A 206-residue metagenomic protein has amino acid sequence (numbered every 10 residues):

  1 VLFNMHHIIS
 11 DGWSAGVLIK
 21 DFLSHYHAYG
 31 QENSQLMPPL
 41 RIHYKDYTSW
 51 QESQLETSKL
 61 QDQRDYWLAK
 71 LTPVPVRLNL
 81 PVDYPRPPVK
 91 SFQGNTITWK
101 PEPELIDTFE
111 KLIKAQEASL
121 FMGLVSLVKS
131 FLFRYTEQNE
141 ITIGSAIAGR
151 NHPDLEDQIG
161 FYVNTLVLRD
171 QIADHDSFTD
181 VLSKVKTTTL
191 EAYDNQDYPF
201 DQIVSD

Functional and structural regions predicted by a protein language model:
N4-I8, L23-A28, Y44-E56, R64-P73 (+2 more regions): Adenylate-forming
D11: A Lys-centered signature of the CheY-like receiver
S14: Receiver (REC) domain switch/active-site region of two-component response regulators
L18: Glycine-rich loop/hinge motif
Q31-R41, I141-T142: Short, glycine/acidic-rich hinge or "gate" loops at secondary-structure transitions that mediate conformational
K59: Metal-dependent catalytic neighborhoods of phosphoester/phosphodiester hydrolases
